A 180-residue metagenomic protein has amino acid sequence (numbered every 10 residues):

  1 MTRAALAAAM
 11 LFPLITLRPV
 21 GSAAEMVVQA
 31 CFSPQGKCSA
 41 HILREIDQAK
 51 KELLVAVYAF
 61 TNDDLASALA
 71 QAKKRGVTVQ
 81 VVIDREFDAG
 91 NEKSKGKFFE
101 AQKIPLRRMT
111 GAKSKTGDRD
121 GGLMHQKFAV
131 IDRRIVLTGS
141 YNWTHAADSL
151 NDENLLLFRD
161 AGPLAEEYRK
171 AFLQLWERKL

Functional and structural regions predicted by a protein language model:
M1, T16-S22, Y58: Polar low-complexity intrinsically disordered regions
M1-A7: Bacterial N-terminal signal peptides that target proteins for export
A7-T16: Bacterial N-terminal signal peptides
V20-Q48, A66-S67, Q71-L180: HKD-type phospholipase D/PLD-like phosphodiesterase module
L53-V57, V81-I83: Short catalytic-loop micro-motif centered on adjacent basic/acidic residues
Y58-T61, L65-A68: Secreted/periplasmic proteins that engage bacterial cell-wall peptidoglycan
